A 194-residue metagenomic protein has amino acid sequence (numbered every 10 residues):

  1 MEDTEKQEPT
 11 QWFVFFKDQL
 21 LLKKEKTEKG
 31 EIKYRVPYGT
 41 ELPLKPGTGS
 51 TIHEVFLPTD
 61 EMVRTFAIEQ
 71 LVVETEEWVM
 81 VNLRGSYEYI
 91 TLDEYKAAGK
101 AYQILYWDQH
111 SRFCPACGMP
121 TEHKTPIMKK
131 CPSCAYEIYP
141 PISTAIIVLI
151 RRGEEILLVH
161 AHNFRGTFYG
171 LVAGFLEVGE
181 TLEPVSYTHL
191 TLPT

Functional and structural regions predicted by a protein language model:
M1-I90: N-terminal alpha-helical interaction blocks
L20-L22, T125-L171: N-terminal strand-loop-strand
M80-I104, S111: A gly/proline- and charged-residue-enriched helix-loop-helix capping module
A98, Q103-I146: Acidic, metal-coordinating catalytic segment for phosphate/diphosphate chemistry, firing primarily on the Nudix
L182: Phosphate-binding active sites in nucleotide-utilizing proteins
V185: C-type cytochrome heme-c attachment and multiheme electron-transfer modules
T188-T194: Conserved small/polar residues in nucleotide/adenosyl-binding loops
